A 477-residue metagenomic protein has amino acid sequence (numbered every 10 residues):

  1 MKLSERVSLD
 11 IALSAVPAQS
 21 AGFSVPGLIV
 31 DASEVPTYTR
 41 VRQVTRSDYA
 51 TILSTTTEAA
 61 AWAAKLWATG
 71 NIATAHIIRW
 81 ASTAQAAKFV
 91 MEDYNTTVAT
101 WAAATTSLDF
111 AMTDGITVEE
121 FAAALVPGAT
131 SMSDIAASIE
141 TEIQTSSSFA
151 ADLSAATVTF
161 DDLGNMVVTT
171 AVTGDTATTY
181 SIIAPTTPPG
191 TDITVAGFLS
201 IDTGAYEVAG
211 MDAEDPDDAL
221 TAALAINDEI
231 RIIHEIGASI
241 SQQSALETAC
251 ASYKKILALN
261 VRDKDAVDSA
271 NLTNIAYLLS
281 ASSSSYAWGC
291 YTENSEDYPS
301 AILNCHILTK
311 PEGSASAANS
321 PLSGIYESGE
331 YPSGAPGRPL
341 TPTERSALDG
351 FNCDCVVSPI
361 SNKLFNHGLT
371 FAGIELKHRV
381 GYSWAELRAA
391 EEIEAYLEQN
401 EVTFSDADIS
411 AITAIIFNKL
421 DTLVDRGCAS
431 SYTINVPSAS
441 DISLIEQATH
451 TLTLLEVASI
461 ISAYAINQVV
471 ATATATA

Functional and structural regions predicted by a protein language model:
M1-T74, C353-A477: Structured, hydrophobic secondary-structure cores that serve as assembly/anchoring elements
M1-V25, A32-P36, V41-T117, F121-Y298 (+1 more regions): Polar low-complexity, Ser/Thr/Gly/Ala/Asp/Asn-rich disordered segments used for subunit assembly and tip/surface
K2-I11, A225, Y277-D408: Extended basic-aromatic, gly/pro-enriched interface segments that bind polyanionic ligands
P17, P26, P36, P127 (+11 more regions): Proline-rich intrinsically disordered, low-complexity coils
V44-D48, I135, D215, S241-Q242 (+3 more regions): General structural signal for secondary-structure boundaries
T106, E140, T170-T178, A223-R231 (+8 more regions): Residue-level signal for functionally critical sites in structured catalytic/ligand-binding pockets
A136, E140, D217-L220, Q243 (+5 more regions): Extracytoplasmic/secreted envelope proteins and their assembly/folding machinery, especially bacterial periplasmic
T186-A209, G334-P342, L348-G350, T433-L444 (+1 more regions): Hydrophobic transmembrane alpha-helix bundles
